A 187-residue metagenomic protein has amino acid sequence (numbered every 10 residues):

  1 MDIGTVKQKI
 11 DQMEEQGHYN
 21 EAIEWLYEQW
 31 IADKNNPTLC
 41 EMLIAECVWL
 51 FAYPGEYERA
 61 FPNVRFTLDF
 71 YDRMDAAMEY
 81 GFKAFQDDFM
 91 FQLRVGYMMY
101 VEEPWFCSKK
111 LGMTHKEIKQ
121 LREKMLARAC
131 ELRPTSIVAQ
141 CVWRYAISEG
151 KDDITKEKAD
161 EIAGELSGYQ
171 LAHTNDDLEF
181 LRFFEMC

Functional and structural regions predicted by a protein language model:
M1-Q8, D33-A60, Q86-F106, P134-D153 (+1 more regions): Amphipathic alpha-helical repeat scaffolds of TPR domains
G4-E21, W25: Alpha-helical segment of the N-proximal tetratricopeptide repeat
E21-Q29, Y57-A84, K109-L132, D153-Q170: Alpha-helical repeat scaffolds
